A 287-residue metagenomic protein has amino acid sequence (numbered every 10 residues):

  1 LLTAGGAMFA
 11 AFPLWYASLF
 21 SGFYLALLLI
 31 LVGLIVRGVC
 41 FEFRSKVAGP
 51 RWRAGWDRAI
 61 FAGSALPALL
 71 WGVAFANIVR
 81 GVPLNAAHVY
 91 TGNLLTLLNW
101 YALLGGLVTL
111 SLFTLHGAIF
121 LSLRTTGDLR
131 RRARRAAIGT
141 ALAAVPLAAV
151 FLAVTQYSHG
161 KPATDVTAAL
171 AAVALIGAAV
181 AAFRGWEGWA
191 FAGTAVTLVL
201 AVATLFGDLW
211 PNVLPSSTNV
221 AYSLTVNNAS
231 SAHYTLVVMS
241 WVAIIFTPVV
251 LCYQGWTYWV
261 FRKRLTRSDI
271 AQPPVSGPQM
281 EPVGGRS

Functional and structural regions predicted by a protein language model:
L1-A4, Y24-R37, I60-A76, T194-A201 (+1 more regions): ...captures the hydrophobic TM-helix bundle architecture rather than a specific catalytic motif, and can also fire on
L1-S64, S158, P162: Membrane-interface helix-loop-helix modules in multi-pass inner-membrane proteins
F43-A190, A201-G207: Long, contiguous internal "core" modules enriched in hydrophobic/ aromatic residues
L97-L112, A232-V250: Hydrophobic alpha-helical transmembrane segments
S111-R124, F246-K263: Transmembrane alpha-helical segments in integral membrane proteins
T197, V260-P282: Short, highly charged, low-complexity non-transmembrane loops/tails of multi-pass membrane proteins
V199-A221: Juxtamembrane non-transmembrane "cap" segments at the membrane-aqueous interface of multi-pass membrane proteins
P215-V238: Short, membrane-exposed interhelical loops at transmembrane-helix boundaries
